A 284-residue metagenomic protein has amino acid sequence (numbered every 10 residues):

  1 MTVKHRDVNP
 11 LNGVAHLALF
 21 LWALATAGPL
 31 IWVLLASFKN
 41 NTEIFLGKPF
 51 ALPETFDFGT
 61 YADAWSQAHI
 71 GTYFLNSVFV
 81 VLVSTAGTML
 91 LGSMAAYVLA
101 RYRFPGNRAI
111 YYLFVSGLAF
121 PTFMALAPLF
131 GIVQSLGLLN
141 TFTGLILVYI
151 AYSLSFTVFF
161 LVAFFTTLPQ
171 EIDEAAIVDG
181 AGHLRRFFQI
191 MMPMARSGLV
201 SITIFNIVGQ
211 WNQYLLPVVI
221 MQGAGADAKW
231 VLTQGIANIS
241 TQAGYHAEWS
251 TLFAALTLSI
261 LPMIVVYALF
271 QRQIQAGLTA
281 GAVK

Functional and structural regions predicted by a protein language model:
M1-K4: Terminal targeting segments of Actinobacterial cell-envelope proteins
R6, L11-K284: A structural signal for multi-pass alpha-helical bundles of membrane permease subunits that mediate small-molecule
